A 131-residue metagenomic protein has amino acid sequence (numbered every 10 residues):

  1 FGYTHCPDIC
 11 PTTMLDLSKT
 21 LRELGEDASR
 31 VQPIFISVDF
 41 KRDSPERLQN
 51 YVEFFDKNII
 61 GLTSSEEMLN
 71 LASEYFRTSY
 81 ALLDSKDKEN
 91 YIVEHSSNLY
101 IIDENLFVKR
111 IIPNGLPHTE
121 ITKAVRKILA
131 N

Functional and structural regions predicted by a protein language model:
F1-L17: Short active-site neighborhood of thiol/selenol oxidoreductases, capturing the structured segment around
D8-I9, R30, I128: Intrinsically disordered, glycine/charged-rich N-terminal periplasmic/extracytoplasmic linker segments that lie
T13-D16, S44-R47, S65-A72, I121: Stable alpha-helical elements in mature extracytoplasmic
T13-I36: Conserved helix-turn-beta segment immediately C-terminal to the redox Cys motif in thioredoxin-like folds
R22-E26, E53, K57-I60, E74-T78 (+3 more regions): Sec-exported extracytoplasmic/periplasmic mature domains
R30-D43, N58-E67: Thiol-based oxidoreductase modules, predominantly thioredoxin-like and allied folds used for disulfide exchange
Q49-S96: Short, internal strand/loop/helix patches that form the active-site neighborhood or redox-interaction surface
D87-N131: Thiol-/selenol-based redox modules, centered on thioredoxin-like and closely related oxidoreductase domains
